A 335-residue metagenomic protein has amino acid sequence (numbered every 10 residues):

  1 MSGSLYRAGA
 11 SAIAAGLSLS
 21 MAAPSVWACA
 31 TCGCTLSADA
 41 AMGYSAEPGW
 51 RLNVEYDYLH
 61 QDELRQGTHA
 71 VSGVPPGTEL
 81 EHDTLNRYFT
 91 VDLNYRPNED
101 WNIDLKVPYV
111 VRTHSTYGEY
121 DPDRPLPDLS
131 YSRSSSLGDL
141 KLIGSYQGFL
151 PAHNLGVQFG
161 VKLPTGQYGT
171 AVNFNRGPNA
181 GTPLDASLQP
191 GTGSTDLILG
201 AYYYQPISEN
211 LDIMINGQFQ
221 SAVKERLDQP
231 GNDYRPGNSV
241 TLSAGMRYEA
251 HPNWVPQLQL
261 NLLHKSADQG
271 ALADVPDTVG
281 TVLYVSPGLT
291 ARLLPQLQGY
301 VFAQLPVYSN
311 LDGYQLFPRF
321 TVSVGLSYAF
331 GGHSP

Functional and structural regions predicted by a protein language model:
P24-V74, A152, P164-G169, G331-P335: Outer-membrane beta-barrel biogenesis signature
M42, V54-Y56, V91-Y95, L105 (+6 more regions): Residues on the lipid-exposed face of transmembrane beta-strands in outer-membrane beta-barrel proteins
A46-P48, L85-F89, S134-L140, G191-L197 (+3 more regions): Residues that define the transmembrane beta-barrel architecture of outer-membrane proteins
G49-H60, A180-G181, A186-G270: Detector for outer-membrane/organellar transmembrane beta-barrel domains, recognizing the amphipathic beta-strand
W50, W101-I103, A152-L155, N210-I213 (+3 more regions): Repeated loop/turn-to-beta-strand initiation elements of outer-membrane beta-barrel proteins
W50-Y58, L105-Y109, V157-L163, I215-F219 (+3 more regions): Transmembrane beta-barrel strands of outer-membrane/channel proteins
R65-P75, Q220, K224-P335: Outer membrane beta-barrel transmembrane domains
V111-P230: Outer-membrane pore/translocation modules
